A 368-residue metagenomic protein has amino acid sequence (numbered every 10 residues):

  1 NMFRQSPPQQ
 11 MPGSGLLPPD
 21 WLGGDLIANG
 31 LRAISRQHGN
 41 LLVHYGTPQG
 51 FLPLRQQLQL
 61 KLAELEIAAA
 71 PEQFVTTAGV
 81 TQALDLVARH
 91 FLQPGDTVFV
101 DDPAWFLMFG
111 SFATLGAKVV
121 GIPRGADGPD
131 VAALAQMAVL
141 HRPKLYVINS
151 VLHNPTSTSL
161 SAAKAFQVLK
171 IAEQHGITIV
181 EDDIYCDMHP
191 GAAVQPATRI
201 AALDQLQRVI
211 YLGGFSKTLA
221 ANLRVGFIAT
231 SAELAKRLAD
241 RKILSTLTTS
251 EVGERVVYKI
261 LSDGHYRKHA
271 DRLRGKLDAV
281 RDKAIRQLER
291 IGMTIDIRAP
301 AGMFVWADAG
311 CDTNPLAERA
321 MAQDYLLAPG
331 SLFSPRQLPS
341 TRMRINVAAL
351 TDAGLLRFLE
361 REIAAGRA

Functional and structural regions predicted by a protein language model:
N1-Q49, A322-Y325: N-terminal "arm"/small-domain region of PLP-dependent enzymes with the aminotransferase-like
I27, A202-R237: Active-site PLP attachment segment
L31, R36-H175, V180, C186-L206 (+1 more regions): Conserved core of the PLP fold type I
L238-S245, L261-I285: Structural signature of PLP-dependent enzymes
G275-I285, I295-D308: Conserved glycine-rich beta-strand-loop-beta hairpin in the small C-terminal domain of fold type I
A307-R344: Conserved C-terminal alpha-helix-loop-beta "cap" of PLP-dependent enzymes that closes/shapes the active-site mouth
A322-Q323, R336-A368: PLP-dependent enzyme catalytic core of the Aspartate aminotransferase-like
